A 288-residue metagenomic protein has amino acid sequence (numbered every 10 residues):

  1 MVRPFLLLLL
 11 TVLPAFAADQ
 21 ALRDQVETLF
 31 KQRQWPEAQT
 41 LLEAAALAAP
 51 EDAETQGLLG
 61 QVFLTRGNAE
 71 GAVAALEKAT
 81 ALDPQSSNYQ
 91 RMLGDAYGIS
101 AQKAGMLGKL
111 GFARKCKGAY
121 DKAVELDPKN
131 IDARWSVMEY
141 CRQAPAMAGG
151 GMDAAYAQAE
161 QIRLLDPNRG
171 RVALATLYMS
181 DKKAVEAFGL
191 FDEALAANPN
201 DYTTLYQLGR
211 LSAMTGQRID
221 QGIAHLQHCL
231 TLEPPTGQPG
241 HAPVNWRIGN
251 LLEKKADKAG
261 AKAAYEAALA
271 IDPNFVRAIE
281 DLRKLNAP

Functional and structural regions predicted by a protein language model:
F16-Q61, T65, P288: N-terminal leader/linker segments that initiate helical-solenoid repeat arrays
E27, Q61, D95, Q102 (+6 more regions): Residue-level recognition of tetratricopeptide repeat
K31-Q32, T65-R66, I99-M106, Q143-A144 (+4 more regions): Register position in tetratricopeptide repeats
T55, Y89, A133, G170-V172 (+4 more regions): TPR alpha-solenoid repeat register
L58, M92, S136-V137, A173 (+3 more regions): Canonical tetratricopeptide repeat
